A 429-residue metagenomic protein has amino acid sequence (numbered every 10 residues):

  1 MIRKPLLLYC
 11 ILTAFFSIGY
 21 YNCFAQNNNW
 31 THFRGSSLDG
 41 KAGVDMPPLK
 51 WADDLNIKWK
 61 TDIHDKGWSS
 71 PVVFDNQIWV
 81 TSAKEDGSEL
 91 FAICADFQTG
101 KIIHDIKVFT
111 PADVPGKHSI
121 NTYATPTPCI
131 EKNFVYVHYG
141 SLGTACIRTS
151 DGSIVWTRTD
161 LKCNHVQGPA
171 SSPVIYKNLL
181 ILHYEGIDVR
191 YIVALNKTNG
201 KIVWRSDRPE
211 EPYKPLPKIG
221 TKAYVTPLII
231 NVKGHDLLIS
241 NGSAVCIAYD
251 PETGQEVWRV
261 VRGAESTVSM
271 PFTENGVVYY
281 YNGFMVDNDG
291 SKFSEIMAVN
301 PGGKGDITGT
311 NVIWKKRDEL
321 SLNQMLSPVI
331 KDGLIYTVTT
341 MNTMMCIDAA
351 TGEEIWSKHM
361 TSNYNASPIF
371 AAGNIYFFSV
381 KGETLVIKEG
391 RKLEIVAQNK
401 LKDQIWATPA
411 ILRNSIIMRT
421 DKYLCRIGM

Functional and structural regions predicted by a protein language model:
M1-N27: Bacterial Sec-dependent N-terminal signal peptides
F24-M429: Noncatalytic, solvent-exposed loop/strand surfaces of beta-propeller-type extracellular/periplasmic domains
